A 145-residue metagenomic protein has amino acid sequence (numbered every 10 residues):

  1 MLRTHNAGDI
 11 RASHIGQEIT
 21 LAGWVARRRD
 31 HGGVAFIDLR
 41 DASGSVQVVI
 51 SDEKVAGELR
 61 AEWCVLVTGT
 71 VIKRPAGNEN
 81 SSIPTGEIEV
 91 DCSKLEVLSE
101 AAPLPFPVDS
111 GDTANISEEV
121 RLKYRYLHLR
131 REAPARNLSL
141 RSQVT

Functional and structural regions predicted by a protein language model:
M1-T145: Class II aminoacyl-tRNA synthetase catalytic cores and aaRS-like
